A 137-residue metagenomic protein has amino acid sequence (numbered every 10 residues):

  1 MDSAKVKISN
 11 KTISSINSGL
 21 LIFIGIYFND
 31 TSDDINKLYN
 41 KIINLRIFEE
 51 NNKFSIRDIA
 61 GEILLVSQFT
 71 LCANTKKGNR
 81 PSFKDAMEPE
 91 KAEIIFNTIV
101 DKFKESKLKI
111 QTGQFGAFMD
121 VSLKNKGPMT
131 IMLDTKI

Functional and structural regions predicted by a protein language model:
M1-G78, E90-I137: N-terminal, polar/charged subdomain of small-to-medium soluble alpha/beta proteins
G78-D85: Short hinge/gating elements
